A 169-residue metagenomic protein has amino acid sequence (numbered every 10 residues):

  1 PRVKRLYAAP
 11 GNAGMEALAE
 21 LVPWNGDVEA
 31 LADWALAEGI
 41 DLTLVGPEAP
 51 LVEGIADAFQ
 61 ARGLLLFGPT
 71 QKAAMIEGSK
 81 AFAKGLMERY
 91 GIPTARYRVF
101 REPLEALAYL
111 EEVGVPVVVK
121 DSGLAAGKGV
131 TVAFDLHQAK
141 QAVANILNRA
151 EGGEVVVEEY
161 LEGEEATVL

Functional and structural regions predicted by a protein language model:
P1-K72: ATP-binding N-terminal substructure of ATP-dependent carboxylate-amine bond-forming enzymes
N12-A13, G123-L124, L161-E164: Glycine-rich beta-alpha junction loops
L42, P93-R96, P116-V118, A133-T167: Conserved ATP-binding module of the ATP-grasp superfamily
L51-E53, A106, E165-A166: Short, well-ordered alpha-helical microsegments
P69-V130, L136: A conserved helix-loop-beta module that forms one wall/lid of the active-site cleft in ATP-utilizing catalytic domains
